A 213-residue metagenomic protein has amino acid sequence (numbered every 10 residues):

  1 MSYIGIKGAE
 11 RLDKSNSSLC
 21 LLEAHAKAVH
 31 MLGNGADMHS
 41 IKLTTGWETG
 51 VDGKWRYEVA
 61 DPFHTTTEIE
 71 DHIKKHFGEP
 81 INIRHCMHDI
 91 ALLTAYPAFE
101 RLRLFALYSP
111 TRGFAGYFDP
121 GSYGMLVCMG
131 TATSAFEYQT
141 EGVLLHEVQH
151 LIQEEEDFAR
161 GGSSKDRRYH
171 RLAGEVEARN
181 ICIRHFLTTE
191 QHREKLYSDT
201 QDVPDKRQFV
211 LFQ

Functional and structural regions predicted by a protein language model:
S2-G53, Y57, Y138, S163-Q213: Long, well-structured alpha-helical subdomains associated with metal-dependent extracellular/ecto-lumenal hydrolases
L19, D61, E79-I83, C182: Acidic, serine/threonine- and glycine-rich low-complexity intrinsically disordered segments that serve as flexible
E23-G33, K42, E70-F77, M87 (+1 more regions): Residue-level detector of alpha-helical secondary structure
E58-T65, K74, P120, V127-T133: Secondary-structure transition/turn motif
T65-E100: Zn2+-dependent metallopeptidase catalytic core
A98-E141, L151-E155: Active-site scaffold of zinc-dependent metalloenzymes
L144: A conserved beta-strand element that flanks and buttresses the S-adenosyl-L-methionine
V148-G162: Catalytic Zn2+-binding segment of zinc metalloproteases
